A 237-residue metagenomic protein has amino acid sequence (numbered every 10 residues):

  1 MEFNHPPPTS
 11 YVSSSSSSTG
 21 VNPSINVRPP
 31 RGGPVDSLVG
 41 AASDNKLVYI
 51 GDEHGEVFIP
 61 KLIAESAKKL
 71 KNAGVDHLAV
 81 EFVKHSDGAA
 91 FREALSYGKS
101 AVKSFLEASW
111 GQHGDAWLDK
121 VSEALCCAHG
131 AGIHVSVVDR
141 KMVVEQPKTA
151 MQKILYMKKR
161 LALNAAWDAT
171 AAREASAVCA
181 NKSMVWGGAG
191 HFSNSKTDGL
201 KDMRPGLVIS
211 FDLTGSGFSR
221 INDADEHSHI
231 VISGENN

Functional and structural regions predicted by a protein language model:
E2-N237: Compositional signal for N-terminal targeting/processing segments
